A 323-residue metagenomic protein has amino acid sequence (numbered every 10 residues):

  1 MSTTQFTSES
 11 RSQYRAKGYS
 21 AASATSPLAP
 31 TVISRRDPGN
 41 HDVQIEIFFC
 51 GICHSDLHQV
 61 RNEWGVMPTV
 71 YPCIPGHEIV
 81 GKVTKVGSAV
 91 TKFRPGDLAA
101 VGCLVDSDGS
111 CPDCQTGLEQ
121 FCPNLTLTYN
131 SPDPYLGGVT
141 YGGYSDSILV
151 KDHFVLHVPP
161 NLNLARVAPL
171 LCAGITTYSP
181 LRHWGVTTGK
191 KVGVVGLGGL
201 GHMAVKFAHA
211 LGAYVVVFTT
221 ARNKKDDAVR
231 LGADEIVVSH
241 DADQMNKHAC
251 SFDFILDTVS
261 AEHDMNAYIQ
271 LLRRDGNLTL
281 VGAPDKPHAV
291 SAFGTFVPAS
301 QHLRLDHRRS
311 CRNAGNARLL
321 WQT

Functional and structural regions predicted by a protein language model:
R36-C50, E63-Q115, Q120, Y141 (+1 more regions): Glycine-rich beta-strand-centered segment in the early N-terminal region that forms part of a ligand/cofactor-binding
P68, D108-V195: NAD(P)H dinucleotide-binding glycine-rich loop of Rossmann-like/cofactor-binding domains, especially the beta1-alpha1
T188-L197, F207-A267: Adenosine-nucleotide cofactor-binding segment
G201-H202: N-terminal Rossmann-fold NAD(P) dinucleotide-binding loop
R222, M245, D285-T323: C-terminal substrate-binding/catalytic core of Rossmann-like NAD(P)-dependent dehydrogenases/reductases
L272-R274: Helix-to-beta-strand junctions that scaffold the AdoMet/dcAdoMet cofactor pocket in Class I SAM-dependent enzymes
G276-N277, S300: Glycine-centered, small-residue-biased loops immediately flanking beta-strands in adenine/cofactor-binding cores
V281-G282: Acidic carboxylate diad motif detector
